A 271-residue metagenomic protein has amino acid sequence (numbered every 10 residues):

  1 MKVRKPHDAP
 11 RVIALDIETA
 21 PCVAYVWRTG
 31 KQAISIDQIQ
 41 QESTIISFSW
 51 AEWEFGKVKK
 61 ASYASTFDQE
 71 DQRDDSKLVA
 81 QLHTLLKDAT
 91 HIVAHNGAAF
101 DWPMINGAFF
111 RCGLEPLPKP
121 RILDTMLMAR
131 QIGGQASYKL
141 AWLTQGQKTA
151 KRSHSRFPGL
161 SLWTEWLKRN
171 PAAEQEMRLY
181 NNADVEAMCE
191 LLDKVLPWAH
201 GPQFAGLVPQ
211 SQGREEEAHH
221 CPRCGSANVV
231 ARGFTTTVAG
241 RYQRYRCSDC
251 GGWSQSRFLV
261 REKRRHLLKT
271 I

Functional and structural regions predicted by a protein language model:
K2-L86: Conserved RNase H-like, two-metal-ion catalytic cores of nucleic-acid enzymes
G56-Q147: Conserved DEDDh/DEDDy metal-dependent 3′-5′ exonuclease domain
V93, W142-R214: Acidic, Mg2+-coordinating catalytic module of metal-dependent nucleases/exonucleases that use a two-metal-ion mechanism
E216-A218, R244: Residues immediately within or flanking Cys/His clusters that coordinate Zn2+ in small zinc-binding modules
C221-C224, C247-C250: Short cysteine-rich clusters marking metal-coordination/redox-active sites
G225-V229, S254: Cys/His-rich microdomains that often coordinate metals
G233-R244: Short linker/helix segments within small regulatory modules
D249-T270: Short metal-binding segments enriched for Cys and/or His
